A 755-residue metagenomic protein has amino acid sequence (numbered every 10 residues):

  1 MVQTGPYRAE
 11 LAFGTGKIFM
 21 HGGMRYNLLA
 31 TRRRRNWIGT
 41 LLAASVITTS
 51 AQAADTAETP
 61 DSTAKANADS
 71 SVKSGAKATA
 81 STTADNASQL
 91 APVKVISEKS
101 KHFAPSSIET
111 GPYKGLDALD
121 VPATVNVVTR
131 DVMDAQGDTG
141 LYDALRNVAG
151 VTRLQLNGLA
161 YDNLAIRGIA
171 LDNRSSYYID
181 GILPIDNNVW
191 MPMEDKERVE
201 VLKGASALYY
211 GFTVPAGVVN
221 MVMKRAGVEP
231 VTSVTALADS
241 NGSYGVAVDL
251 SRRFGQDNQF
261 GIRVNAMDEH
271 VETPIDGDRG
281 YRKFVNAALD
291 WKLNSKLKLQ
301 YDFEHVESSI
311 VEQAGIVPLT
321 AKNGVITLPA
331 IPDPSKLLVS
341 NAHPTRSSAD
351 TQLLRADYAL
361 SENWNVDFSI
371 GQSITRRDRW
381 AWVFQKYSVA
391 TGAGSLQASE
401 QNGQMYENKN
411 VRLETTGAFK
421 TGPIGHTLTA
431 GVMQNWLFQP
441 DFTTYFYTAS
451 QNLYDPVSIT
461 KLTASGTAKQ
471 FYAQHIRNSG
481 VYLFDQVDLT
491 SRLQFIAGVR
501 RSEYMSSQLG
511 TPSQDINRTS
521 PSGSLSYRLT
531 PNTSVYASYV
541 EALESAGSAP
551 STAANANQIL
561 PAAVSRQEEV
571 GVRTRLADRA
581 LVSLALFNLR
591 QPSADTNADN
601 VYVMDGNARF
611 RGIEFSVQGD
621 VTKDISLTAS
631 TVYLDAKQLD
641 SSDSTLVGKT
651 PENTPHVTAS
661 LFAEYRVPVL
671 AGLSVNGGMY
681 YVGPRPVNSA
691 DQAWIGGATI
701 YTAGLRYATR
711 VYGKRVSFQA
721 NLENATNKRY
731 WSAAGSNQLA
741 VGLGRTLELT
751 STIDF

Functional and structural regions predicted by a protein language model:
L90-P230, V570: Acidic, small-polar-rich N-terminal luminal/periplasmic segments of exported/outer-membrane proteins
E194-E197, L208-A287, W291-L297, D350 (+1 more regions): Outer-membrane beta-barrel translocator/receptor signature
E269-T273, N286-A359, Q372-Y406, A449-Q474 (+1 more regions): Acidic/polar loop-and-plug regions of large Gram-negative outer-membrane beta-barrel proteins
D290-K292, Y406, T421-L437, Y472-Q591: Structural signature of Gram-negative outer-membrane beta-barrels, strongest in the C-terminal barrel of TonB-dependent
S309-A321, W436-T443, S526-E569, L581-M604 (+4 more regions): Surface-exposed extracellular loop regions of Gram-negative outer-membrane beta-barrel proteins, predominantly
D357-G371, T375-V383, V535-Y536, A562-V621 (+2 more regions): Membrane-embedded beta-barrel scaffold of Gram-negative outer-membrane proteins
L428, A537, E652-F755: Conserved C-terminal beta-signal and adjacent last beta-strands/turns of outer-membrane beta-barrel proteins
N588-R590, D605-S689, R729: Gram-negative outer-membrane beta-barrel transporters
